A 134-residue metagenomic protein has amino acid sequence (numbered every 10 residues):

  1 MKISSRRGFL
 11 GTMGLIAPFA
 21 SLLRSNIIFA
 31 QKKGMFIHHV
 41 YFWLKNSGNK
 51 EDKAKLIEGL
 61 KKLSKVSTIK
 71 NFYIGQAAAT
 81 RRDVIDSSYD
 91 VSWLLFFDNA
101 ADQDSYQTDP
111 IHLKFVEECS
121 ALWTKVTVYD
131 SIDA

Functional and structural regions predicted by a protein language model:
M1-A17: N-terminal secretory signal peptides and thylakoid transit peptides that target proteins across membranes
M13, L60, V116: Short amphipathic alpha-helical/adjacent loop interface patches that line ligand and macromolecule-binding sites
L22-F29, K61-D90, A121, V128-D133: Short, glycine- and small/hydrophobic-rich beta-strand elements in well-ordered beta-sheets
L23-E51: C-terminal segment of N-terminal export signals and the immediately downstream linker at the start of the mature
F36-L44, R82-Q107: Short, well-ordered beta-strand segments in beta-rich or mixed alpha/beta enzyme and ligand-binding folds
S47-L56, L63: The feature represents the first ordered module of a protein
A54-L60, Y106-I111: Short amphipathic alpha-helices in soluble, non-transmembrane regions that often serve as interface/regulatory elements
K65-T68, F96-Y129: An amphipathic, aromatic/His-enriched active-site/gating alpha helix that lines ligand/cofactor pockets
